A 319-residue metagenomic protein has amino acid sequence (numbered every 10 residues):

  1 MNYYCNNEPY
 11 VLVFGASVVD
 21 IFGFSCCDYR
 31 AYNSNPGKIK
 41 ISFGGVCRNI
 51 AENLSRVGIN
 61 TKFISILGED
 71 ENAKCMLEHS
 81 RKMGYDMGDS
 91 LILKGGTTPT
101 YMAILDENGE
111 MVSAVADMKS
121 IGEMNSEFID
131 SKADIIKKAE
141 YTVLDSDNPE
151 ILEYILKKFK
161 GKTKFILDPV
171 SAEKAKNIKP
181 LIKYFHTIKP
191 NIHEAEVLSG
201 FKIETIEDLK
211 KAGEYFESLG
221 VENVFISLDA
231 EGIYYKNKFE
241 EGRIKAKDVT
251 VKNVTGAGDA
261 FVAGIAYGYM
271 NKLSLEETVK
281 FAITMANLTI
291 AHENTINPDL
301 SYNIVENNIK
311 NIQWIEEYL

Functional and structural regions predicted by a protein language model:
M1-C75, R81-K82, V251-K252, L319: Glycine-rich phosphate/adenosyl-contacting loop at the front of the ribokinase-like
M1-E8, L12, I206-L319: Conserved phosphate-binding/catalytic region of the ribokinase-like
V11, T61, M87-G88, F165 (+2 more regions): Hydrophobic anchor at the start of a short beta-strand that flanks the dinucleotide cofactor-binding loop
R30-S34, R56-A139, G161, E306-L319: Conserved N-terminal subdomain of the carbohydrate kinase-like
L54, N191, G258: Short, conserved phosphate/pyrophosphate- and ester-handling motifs at nucleotide-, phospho-/glycolipid
I121-S131, E150, D168-K176: Active-site glycine-rich loop that binds ribose-phosphate moieties when present
S131, E150-K158, N177-L181, E277: A short acidic, amphipathic alpha-helical/loop segment
K160-K164, P169-E241: Conserved phosphate/ATP/ADP-binding segment of small-molecule kinases
